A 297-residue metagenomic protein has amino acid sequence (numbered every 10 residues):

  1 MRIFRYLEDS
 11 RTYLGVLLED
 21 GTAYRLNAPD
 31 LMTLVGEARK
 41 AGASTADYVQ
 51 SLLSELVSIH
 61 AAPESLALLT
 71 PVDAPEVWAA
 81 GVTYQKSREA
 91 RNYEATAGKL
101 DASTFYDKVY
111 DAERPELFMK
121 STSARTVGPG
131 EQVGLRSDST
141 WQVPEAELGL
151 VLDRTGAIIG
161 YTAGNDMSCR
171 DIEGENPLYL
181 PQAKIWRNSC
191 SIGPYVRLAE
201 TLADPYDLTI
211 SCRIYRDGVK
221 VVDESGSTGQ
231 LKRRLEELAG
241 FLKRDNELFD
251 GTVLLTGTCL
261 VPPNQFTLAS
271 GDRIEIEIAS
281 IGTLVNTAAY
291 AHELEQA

Functional and structural regions predicted by a protein language model:
M1-I3, T12-Y13, E147, T209-S211 (+1 more regions): Short, acidic/polar N-cap/turn motifs at the starts of alpha helices
M1-K86, A95, S103, E237 (+1 more regions): Generic N-terminal segment detector
L7, T12-G15, G42, G130 (+4 more regions): Glycine-centered flexibility motif
L7-S10, L17-T22, L152-G156, Y215-V219 (+1 more regions): Short acidic-glycine loop/turn motifs at beta-strand connectors
D9, R170-A297: Catalytic-pocket segment enriched in acidic/His residues
D30, N165, S227-T228: A generic structural motif
D47-R216: Active-site microenvironments in enzyme catalytic cores
